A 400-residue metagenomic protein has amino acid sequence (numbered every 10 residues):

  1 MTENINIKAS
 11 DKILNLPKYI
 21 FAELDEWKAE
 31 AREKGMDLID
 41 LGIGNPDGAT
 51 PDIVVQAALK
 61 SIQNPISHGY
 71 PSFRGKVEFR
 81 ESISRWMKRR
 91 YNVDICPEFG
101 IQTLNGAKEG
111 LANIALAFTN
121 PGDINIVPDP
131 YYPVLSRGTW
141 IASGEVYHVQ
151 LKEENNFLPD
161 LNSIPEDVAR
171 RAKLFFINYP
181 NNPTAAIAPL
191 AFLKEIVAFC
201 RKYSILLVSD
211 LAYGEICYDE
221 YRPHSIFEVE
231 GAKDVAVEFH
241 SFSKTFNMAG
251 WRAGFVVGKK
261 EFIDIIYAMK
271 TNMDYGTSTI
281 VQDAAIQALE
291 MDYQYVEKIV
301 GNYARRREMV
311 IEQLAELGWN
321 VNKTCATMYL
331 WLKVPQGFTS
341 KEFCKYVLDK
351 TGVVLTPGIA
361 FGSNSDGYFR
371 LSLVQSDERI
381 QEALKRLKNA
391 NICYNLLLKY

Functional and structural regions predicted by a protein language model:
T2-G106, N113, A288-M291, Y394-Y400: N-terminal small-domain helix-loop-helix segment of the aminotransferase-like
A31-K34, A142, K202-Y203, L317 (+1 more regions): Helix C-cap/helix->beta junction micro-motif
V93, G337, Y346-T356, F361-Y400: PLP-dependent enzyme catalytic core of the Aspartate aminotransferase-like
A117-T139: Conserved PLP-anchoring active-site segment centered on the Schiff-base-forming lysine
Y147, L151-E220, L398: Active-site phosphate-binding strand-loop segment of PLP-dependent enzymes
R222, V229-I265, T277: Active-site PLP attachment segment
I266-M273, A288-E312: Structural signature of PLP-dependent enzymes
I286, G301-I311, V321-K333, S365: Conserved glycine-rich beta-strand-loop-beta hairpin in the small C-terminal domain of fold type I
